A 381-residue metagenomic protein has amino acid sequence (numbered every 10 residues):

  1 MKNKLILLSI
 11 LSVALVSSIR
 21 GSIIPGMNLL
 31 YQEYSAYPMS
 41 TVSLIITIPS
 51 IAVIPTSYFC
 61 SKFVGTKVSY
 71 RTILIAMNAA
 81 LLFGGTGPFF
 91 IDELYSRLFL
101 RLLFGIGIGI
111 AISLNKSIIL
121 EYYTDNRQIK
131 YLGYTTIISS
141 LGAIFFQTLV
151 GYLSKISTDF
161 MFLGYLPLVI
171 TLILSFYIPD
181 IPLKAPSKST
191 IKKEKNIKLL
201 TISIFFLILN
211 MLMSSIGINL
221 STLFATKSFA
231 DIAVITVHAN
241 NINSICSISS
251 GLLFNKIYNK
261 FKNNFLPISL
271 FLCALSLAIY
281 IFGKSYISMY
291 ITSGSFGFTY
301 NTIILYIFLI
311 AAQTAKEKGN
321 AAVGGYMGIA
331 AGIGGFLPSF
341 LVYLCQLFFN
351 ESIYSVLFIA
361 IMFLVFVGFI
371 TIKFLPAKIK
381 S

Functional and structural regions predicted by a protein language model:
I24, L199-I248: Extracytoplasmic gate region of multi-pass secondary transporters
P55-D92: Conserved MFS/SLC helix-loop-helix module at the cytosolic interface between two early adjacent transmembrane helices
T56-S69, S250-K262, Q346: Helix-to-loop junctions at the C-terminal end of transmembrane segments in multipass secondary transporters
L102-I138: Cytoplasmic helix-loop-helix junction between adjacent transmembrane helices in 12-TM secondary transporters
I110-Y123, T302-K316: Intracellular juxtamembrane helix-capping segments at the cytosolic ends of symmetry-related transmembrane helices
N126, Y131-P179: Helix-loop-helix hairpin linking two adjacent transmembrane segments in secondary transporters
M161-Y177, S355-K373: Symmetry-related core transmembrane helices of the 12-TM Major Facilitator Superfamily/SLC fold
Q313-E351: A late C-terminal transmembrane helix in Major Facilitator Superfamily
